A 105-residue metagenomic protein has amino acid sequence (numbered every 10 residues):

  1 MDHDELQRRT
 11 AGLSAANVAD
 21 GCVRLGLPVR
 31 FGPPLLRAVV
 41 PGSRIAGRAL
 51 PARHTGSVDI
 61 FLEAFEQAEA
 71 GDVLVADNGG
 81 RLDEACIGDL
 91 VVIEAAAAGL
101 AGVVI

Functional and structural regions predicted by a protein language model:
M1-R53, I60, E66: Intrinsically disordered, low-complexity regions enriched in acidic/Ser/Thr/Pro/Gln residues
A46-G47, G56, G88, G102: Glycine-centered flexibility motif
H54-V58, N78-G80: Short glycine-rich, polar/acidic loop-and-turn segments at beta strand-coil junctions
E63-I105: Extracellular/luminal Protease-associated
